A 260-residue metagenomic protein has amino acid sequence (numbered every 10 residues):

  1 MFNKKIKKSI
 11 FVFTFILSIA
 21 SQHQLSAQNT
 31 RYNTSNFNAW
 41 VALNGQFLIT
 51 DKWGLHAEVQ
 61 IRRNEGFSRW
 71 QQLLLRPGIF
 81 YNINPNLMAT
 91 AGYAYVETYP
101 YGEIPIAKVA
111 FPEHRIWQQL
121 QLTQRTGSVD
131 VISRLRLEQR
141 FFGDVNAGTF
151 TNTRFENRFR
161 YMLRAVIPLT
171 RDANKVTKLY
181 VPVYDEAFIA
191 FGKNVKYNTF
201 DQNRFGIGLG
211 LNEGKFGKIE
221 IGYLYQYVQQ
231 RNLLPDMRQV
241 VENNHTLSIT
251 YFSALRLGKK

Functional and structural regions predicted by a protein language model:
M1-Y32, Y251, K260: Bacterial Sec-dependent N-terminal signal peptides
Q28-G92, V96-P100: Start-of-domain marker
S35-A39, Q71-L73, P112-I116, T153-Y161 (+2 more regions): Residues that define the transmembrane beta-barrel architecture of outer-membrane proteins
V41-F47, P77-Y81, Q118-Q124, L137 (+3 more regions): Residues on the lipid-exposed face of transmembrane beta-strands in outer-membrane beta-barrel proteins
D51-K52, N86, R125-V131, L169-L179 (+2 more regions): Short loop/turn motifs that connect adjacent beta-strands in outer-membrane beta-barrel proteins
L55-A57, A89-A91, V131-L135, F159-L163 (+3 more regions): Transmembrane beta-strands of outer-membrane beta-barrel proteins
V59-E65, Y93-Y99, Q124-T126, L137-F141 (+4 more regions): Transmembrane beta-strands of outer-membrane beta-barrel pores
N194, F200, G210-K260: Predominantly the C-terminal beta-signal and adjacent terminal strand-loop region of outer-membrane beta-barrel
